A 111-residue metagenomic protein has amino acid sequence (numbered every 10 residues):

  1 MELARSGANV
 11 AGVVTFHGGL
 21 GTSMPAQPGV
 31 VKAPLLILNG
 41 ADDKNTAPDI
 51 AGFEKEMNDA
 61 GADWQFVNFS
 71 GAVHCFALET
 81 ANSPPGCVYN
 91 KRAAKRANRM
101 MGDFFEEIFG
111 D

Functional and structural regions predicted by a protein language model:
M1-K32: Primarily recognizes the serine-hydrolase "nucleophile elbow" in alpha/beta-hydrolase and SGNH/GDSL folds
E2, P25-A26, P48, L78-T80: Short, well-ordered secondary-structure micro-motifs
H17, G40-A41: N-terminal Rossmann-fold cofactor-binding loop
V30-P34, S83-G86: Short, hinge-like loop/turn segments at secondary-structure boundaries
V31, L36-N39, F69: Short beta-strand/loop motif that positions the catalytic acidic residue of the alpha/beta-hydrolase fold
A41-K44, A72-V73: Acidic beta-to-alpha connecting loop that harbors the catalytic carboxylate
K44-G52: Conserved alpha/beta-hydrolase "acid-adjacent" motif
N58-D111: C-terminal catalytic histidine-bearing segment of alpha/beta-hydrolase fold enzymes
